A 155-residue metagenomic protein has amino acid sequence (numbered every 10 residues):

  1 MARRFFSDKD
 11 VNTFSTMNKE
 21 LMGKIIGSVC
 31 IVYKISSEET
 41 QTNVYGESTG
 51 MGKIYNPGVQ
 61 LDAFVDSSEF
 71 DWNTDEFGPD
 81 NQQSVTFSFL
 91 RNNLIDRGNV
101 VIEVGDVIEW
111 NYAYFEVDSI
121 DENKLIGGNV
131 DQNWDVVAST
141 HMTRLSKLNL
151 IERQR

Functional and structural regions predicted by a protein language model:
M1-S84, I126, Q132-R155: N-terminal disorder-to-order initiation segments that are Gly/Lys/Arg-biased and fold into the first beta/loop/alpha
I35-S36, L90-N92, I120: Generic short beta-strand segments
A63-D66, V107-D131: Short beta-strand and beta-hairpin "edge-sheet" elements
V85-V100: Short alpha-helix capping/helix-loop boundary micro-motifs
N99-I102, I108-E109: Short, well-ordered loop/turn sites that connect or cap secondary structure elements
